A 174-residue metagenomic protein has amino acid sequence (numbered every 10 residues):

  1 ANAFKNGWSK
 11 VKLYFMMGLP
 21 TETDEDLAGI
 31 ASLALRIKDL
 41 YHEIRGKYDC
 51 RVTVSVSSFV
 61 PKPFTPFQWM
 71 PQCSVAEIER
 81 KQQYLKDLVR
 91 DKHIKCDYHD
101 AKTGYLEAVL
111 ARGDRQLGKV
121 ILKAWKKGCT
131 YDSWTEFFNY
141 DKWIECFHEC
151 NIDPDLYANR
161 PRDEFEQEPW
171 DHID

Functional and structural regions predicted by a protein language model:
A1-T65, E77-A101: Conserved C-terminal portion of the radical SAM core fold that forms the substrate/S-adenosylmethionine-binding
G18, V60-P61, T65-Q68, A158 (+2 more regions): Generic, ordered loop/turn and secondary-structure boundary motif
E22-T23, S74-V75, D171-D174: General structural signal for secondary-structure boundaries
Q68-S74: Short glycine-enriched, charge-decorated loop/helix-capping segments at active-site entrances that position
L88-D174: Radical SAM enzyme core and accessory elements
